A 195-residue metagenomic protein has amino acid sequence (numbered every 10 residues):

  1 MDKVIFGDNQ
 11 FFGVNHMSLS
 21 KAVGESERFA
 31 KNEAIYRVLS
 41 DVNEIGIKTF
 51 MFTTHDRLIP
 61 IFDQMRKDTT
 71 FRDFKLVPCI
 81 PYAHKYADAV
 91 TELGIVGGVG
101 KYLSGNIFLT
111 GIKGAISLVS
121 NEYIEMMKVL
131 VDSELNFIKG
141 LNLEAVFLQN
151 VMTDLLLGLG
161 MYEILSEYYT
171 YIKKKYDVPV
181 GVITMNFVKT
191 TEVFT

Functional and structural regions predicted by a protein language model:
M1-I5, K48-T49, F71-V77, L143-F147 (+1 more regions): Structural preference for beta-strand elements that scaffold enzyme active sites
M1-S26, A89-L118: N-terminal small/glycine-rich loop or linker at the start of catalytic domains across soluble metabolic enzymes
M1-T70: N-terminal binding-site loop/beta-alpha segment at the start of enzyme catalytic domains that lines or forms
M17-E33, G111-L130, G158, G181: Active-site mouth loops of central-metabolism enzymes
F29-V42, M126-I138, F187-E192: Short, acidic/polar
N43-E44, F62-D73, G94, L135-N142 (+1 more regions): Acidic (Asp/Glu)-rich catalytic clusters
F50-T54, I124-M127, V146-G160, V178-N186: Catalytic beta/alpha-barrel core
P60-R66, L156-E167, N186-T195: Distinct, well-ordered alpha-helical segments
